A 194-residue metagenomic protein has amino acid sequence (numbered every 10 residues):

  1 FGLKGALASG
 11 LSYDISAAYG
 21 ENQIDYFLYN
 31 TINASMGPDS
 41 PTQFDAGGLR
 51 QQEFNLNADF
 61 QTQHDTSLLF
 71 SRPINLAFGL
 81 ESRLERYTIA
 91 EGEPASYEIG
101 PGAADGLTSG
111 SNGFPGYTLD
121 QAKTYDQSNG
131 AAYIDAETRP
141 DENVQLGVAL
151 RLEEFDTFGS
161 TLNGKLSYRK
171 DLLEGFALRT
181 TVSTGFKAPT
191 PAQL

Functional and structural regions predicted by a protein language model:
F1, A6-A8, A17-E21, N30-Q145: Outer-membrane beta-barrel transmembrane domain signature of Gram-negative proteins, especially the mid-to-C-terminal
Y13, Q23-L28, E85-E91, P101-G102 (+3 more regions): Outer-membrane beta-barrel proteins
I15-E21, L76-L84, V148-L152, L166-Y168 (+2 more regions): Transmembrane beta-barrel strands of outer-membrane/channel proteins
Y117-G130, D171, G175, F186-L194: Outer-membrane beta-barrel signature, preferentially recognizing the C-terminal barrel domain of Gram-negative
Y125, F155-T157, R169-K170, S183: Glycine- and other small-residue-rich loops at beta-strand/loop junctions that grip anionic moieties
D126, G130, E153-N163: Solvent-exposed loop/turn segments connecting transmembrane beta-strands in outer-membrane beta-barrel proteins
A132-T138, T161-L178: Feature captures outer-membrane beta-barrel proteins of Gram-negative bacteria and organelles
N143-A149, G159-T161, L173-G175: Short, surface-exposed connector motifs at secondary-structure boundaries
